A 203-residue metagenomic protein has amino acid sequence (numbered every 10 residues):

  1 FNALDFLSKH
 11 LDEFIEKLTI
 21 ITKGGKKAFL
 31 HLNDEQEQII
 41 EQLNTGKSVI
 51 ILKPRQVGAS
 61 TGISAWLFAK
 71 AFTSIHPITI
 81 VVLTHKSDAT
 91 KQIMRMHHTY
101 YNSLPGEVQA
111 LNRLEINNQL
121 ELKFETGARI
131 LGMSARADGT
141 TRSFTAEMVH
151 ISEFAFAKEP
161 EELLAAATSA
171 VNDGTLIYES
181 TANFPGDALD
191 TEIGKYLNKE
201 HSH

Functional and structural regions predicted by a protein language model:
F1-H203: Phosphate/NTP-binding elements of NTP-utilizing enzymes
